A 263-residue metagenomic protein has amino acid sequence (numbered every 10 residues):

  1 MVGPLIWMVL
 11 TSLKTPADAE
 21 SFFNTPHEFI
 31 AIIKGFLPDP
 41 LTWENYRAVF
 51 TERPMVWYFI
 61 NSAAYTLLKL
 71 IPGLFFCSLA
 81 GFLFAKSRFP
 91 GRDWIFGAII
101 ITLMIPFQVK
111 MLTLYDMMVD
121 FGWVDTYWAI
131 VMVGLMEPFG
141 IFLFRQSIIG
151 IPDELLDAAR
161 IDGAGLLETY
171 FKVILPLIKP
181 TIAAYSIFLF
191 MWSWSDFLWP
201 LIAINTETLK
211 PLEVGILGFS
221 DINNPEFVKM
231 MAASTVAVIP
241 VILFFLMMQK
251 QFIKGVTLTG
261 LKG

Functional and structural regions predicted by a protein language model:
M1-G263: A structural signal for multi-pass alpha-helical bundles of membrane permease subunits that mediate small-molecule
